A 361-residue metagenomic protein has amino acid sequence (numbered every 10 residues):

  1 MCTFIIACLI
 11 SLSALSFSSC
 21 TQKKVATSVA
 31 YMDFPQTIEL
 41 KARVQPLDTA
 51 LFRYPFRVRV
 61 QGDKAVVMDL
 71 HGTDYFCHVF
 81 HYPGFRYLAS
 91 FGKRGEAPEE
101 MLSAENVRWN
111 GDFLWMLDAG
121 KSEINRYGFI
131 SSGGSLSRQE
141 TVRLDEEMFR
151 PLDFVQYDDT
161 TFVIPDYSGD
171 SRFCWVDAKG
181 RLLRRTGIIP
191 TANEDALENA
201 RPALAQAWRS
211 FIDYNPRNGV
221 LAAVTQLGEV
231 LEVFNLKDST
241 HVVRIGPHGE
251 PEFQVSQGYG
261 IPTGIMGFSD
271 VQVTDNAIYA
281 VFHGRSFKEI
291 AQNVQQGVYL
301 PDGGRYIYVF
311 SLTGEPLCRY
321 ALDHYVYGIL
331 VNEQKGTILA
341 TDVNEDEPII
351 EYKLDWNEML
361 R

Functional and structural regions predicted by a protein language model:
S16-S19: C-terminal motif of bacterial Sec signal peptides marking the signal peptidase cleavage site
S28-R53, E315: A short helix->beta-strand "capping" segment at the edge of beta-propeller domains
A42-D48, A89-E100, Q139-E147, L183-A205 (+2 more regions): Surface-exposed loop and turn segments in beta-propeller and other repeat-based domains that flank or scaffold
V44-Y75, I278-I290: Beta-strand-rich domains and repeat architectures in extracellular enzymes and scaffolds, especially beta-propellers
F56-V60, E105-W109, L152-D158, P202-N218 (+2 more regions): Structural signature of eukaryotic scaffold interfaces centered on beta-propeller domains
F129-T160, P165: Asp-box/WD-like beta-propeller blade repeats and closely related beta-sheet repeat scaffolds
W175-D177, Q295-G314, K353-W356: Beta-propeller blade signature
V281-D302, I349-Y352: Short, conserved, GDST-rich strand-edge loop motifs in beta-rich repeat architectures
